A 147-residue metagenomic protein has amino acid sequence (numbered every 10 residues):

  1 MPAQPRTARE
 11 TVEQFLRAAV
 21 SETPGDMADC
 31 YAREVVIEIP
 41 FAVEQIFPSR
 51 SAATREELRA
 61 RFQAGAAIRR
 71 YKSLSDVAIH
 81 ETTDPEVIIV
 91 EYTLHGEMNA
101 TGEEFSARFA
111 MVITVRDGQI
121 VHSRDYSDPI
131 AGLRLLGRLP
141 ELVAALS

Functional and structural regions predicted by a protein language model:
M1-D29, R33, E141-S147: Short, low-complexity N-terminal intrinsically disordered segments enriched in polar/charged residues
P2, A18, S49-R50, S123: Short N-terminal micro-motifs specific to bacterial/archaeal maturation and metal-cluster initiation sites
P2-Q4, Q63-S147: A beta-strand edge to alpha-helix "cap/lid" segment located at domain peripheries
P5, G25, A32-P85: A solvent-exposed, acidic/Ser-Thr-rich amphipathic alpha-helical stretch
A8-R9, F47, H95: A short, structure-level motif marking secondary-structure boundaries and short turns
V12-F15, M27-A28, V35, L58 (+3 more regions): Hydrophobic pocket/interface hotspot
